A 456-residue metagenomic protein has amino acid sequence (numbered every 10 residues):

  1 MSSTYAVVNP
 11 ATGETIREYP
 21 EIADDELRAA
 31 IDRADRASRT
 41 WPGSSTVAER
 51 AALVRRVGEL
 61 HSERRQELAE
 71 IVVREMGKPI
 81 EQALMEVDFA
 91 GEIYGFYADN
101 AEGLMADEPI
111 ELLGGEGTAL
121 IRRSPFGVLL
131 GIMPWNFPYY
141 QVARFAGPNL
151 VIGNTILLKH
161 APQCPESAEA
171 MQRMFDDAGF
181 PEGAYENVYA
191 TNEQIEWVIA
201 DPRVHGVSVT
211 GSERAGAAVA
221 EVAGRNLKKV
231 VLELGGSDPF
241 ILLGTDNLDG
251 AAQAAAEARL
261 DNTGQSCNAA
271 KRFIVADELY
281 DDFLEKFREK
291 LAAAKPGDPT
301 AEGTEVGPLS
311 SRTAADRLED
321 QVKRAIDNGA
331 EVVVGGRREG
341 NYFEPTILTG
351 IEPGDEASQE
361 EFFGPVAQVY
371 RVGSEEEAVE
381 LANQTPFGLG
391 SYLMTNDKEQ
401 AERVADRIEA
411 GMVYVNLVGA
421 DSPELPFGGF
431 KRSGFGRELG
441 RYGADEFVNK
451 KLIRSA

Functional and structural regions predicted by a protein language model:
M1-G117: N-terminal Rossmann-like NAD(P)+-binding subdomain of aldehyde/semialdehyde dehydrogenases
P10, D24-L27, V47, R65 (+5 more regions): Residues at or immediately preceding the N-termini of alpha-helices
T12-E18, V204, I241, K295 (+2 more regions): Conserved C-terminal structural/oligomerization subdomain of aldehyde/semialdehyde dehydrogenase
G13, R50, V72, Y94 (+10 more regions): Residue-level signal for inorganic ion chemistry
T15-I22, R39-G43, L130-G131, F240-L243 (+5 more regions): Short, well-ordered beta-strand elements within core beta-sheets of diverse protein domains
D35-S38, P42, G58-R65, A69 (+18 more regions): Structural signal for hydrophobic packing residues in well-ordered secondary-structure cores of soluble enzyme domains
E108-G250, V372: Rossmann-like NAD(P) dinucleotide-binding subdomain of oxidoreductase/dehydrogenase enzymes
R214-E352, V415: ALDH superfamily catalytic-core signature
